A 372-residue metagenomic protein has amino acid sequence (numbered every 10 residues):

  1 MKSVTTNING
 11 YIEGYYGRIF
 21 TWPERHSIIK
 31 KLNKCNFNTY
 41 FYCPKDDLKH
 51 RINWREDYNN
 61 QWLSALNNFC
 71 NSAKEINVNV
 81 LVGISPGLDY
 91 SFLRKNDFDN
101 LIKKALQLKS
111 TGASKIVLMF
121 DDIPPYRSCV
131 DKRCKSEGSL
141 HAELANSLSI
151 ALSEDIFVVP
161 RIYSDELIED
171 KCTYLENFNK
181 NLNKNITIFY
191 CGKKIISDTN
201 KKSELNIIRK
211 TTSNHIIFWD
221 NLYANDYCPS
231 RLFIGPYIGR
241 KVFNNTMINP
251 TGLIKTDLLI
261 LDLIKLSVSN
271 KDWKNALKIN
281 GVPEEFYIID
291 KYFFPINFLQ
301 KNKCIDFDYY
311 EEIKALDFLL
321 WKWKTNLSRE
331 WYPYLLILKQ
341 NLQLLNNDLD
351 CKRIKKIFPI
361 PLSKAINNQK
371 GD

Functional and structural regions predicted by a protein language model:
M1-D97, L101, S110-S114: Feature activates predominantly on carbohydrate-active enzymes
I12-Y15, S114, P125-V268: Catalytic-core regions of glycoside hydrolase
K45-L48, D121-P125: Short connector loops/turns at beta-strand edges and beta->alpha or beta->beta junctions
V82-I84, F120, V158: Short beta-strands and strand-loop turn motifs
I84-P86, D122, L222: Short, histidine-centered active-site or binding-site loop motifs used for metal coordination, general acid-base
R94-M119, E137-A151: An active-site-proximal structural segment forming one wall of the substrate-binding cleft that immediately precedes
V268-D372: C-terminal functional modules
